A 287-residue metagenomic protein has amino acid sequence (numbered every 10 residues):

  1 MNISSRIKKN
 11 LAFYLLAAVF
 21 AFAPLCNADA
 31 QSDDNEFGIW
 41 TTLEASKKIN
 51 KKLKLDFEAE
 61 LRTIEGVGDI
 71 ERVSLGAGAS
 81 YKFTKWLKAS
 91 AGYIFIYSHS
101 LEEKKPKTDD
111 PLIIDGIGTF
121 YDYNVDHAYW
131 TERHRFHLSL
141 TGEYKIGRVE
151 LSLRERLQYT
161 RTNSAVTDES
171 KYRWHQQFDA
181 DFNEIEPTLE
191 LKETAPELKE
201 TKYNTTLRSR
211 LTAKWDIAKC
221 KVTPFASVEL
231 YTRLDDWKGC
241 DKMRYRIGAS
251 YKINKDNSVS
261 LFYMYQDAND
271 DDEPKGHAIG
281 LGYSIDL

Functional and structural regions predicted by a protein language model:
M1-D33, L287: Bacterial Sec-dependent N-terminal signal peptides
D29-D34, T63-G68, V125-T131, P196-K202 (+2 more regions): Outer-membrane beta-barrel domain signature
Q31-H99: Start-of-domain marker
F37-I39, E71-V73, E132-F136, T201-L207 (+2 more regions): Residues that define the transmembrane beta-barrel architecture of outer-membrane proteins
T41-K47, A77-Y81, L138-G142, L157 (+4 more regions): Residues on the lipid-exposed face of transmembrane beta-strands in outer-membrane beta-barrel proteins
K52-F57, W86-A91, G147-L151, K219-T223 (+1 more regions): Repeated loop/turn-to-beta-strand initiation elements of outer-membrane beta-barrel proteins
I64-G66, I70-E71, W86, S90-S170 (+1 more regions): Outer-membrane beta-barrel translocator/channel fold
A226, C240-L287: Predominantly the C-terminal beta-signal and adjacent terminal strand-loop region of outer-membrane beta-barrel
